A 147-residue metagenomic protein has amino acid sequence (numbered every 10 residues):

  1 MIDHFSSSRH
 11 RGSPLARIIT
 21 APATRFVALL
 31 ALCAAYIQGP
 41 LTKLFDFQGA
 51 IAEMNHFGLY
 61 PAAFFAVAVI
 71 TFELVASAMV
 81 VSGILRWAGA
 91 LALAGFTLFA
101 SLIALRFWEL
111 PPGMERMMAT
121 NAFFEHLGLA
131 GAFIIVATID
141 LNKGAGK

Functional and structural regions predicted by a protein language model:
M1-F45, A63-T71, V75, V81-K147: Extended, low-polarity transmembrane helix blocks
F47-Y60: Short juxtamembrane and helix-loop transition motifs at transmembrane-helix boundaries in membrane proteins
